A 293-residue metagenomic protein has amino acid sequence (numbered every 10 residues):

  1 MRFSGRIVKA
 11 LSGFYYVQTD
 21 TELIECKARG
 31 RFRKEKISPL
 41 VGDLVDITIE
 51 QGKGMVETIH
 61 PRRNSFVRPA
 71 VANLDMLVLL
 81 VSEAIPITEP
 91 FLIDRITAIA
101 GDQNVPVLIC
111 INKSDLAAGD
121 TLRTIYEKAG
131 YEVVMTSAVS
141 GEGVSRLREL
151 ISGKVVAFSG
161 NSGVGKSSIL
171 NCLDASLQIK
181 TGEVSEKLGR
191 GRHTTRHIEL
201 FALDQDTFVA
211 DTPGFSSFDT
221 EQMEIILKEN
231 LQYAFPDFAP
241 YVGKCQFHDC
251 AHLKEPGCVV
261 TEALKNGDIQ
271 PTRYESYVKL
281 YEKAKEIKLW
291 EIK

Functional and structural regions predicted by a protein language model:
M1-L11: Structural detector for short beta-strands of small beta-barrel domains
G13-V17: Short aromatic-glycine-enriched beta-strand elements
L23-P39: Beta-strand/loop nucleic-acid-binding surfaces
K36-V45, I49-G52, H60-L77, S82 (+4 more regions): Helix-rich effector regions associated with P-loop NTPase G domains
A84-I125, A129-G130: Phosphate-binding glycine-rich loops and their immediate beta-loop-alpha structural context
K113-V164: Canonical P-loop GTPase G-domain recognition
K166-G182: A conserved segment at the C-terminal end of the G1
